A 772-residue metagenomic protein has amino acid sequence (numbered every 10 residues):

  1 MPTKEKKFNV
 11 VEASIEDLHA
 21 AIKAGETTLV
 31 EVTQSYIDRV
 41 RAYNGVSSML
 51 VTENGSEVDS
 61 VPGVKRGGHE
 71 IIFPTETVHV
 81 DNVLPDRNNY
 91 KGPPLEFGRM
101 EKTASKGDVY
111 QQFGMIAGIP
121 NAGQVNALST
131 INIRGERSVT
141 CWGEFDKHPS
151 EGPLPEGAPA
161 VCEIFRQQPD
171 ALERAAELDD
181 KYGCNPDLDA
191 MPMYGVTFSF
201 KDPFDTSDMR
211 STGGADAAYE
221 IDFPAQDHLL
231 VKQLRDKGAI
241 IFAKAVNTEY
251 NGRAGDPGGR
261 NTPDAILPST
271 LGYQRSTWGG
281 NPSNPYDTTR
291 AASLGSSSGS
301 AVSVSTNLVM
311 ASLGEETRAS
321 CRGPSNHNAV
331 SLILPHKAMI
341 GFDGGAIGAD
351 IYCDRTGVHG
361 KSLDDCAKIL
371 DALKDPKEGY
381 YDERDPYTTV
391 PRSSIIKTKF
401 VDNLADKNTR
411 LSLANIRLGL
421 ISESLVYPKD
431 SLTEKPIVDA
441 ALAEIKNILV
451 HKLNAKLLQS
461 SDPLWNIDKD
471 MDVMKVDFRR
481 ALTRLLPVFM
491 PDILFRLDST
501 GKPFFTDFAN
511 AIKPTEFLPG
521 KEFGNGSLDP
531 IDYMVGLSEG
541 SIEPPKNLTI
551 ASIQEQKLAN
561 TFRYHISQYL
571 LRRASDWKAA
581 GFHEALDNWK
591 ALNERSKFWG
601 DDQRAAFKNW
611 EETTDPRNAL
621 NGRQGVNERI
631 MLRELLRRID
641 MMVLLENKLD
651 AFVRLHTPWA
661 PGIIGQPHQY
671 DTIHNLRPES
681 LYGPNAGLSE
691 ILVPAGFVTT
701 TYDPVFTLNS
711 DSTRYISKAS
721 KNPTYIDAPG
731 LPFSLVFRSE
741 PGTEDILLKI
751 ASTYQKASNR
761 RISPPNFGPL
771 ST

Functional and structural regions predicted by a protein language model:
M1-G183, D208, A443, N447-A455 (+3 more regions): An N-terminal boundary/leader segment
E5-K6, A122-V125, I131-G157, M193-A218 (+5 more regions): Short helix-loop capping/hinge segments that flank enzyme active sites or metal/cofactor-binding pockets
E26, T33-Q34, A176, K181 (+3 more regions): Acyltransferase
V30, L172-T197, D365-A367, D402-I421: Immediate post-signal peptide segment of exported/extracytoplasmic ligand-binding proteins
I37, R41, V46-S48, V61 (+7 more regions): Acidic-enriched catalytic cores of C-N bond-cleaving enzymes acting on peptides and small amides
D38, A42, D236, S305-K429 (+10 more regions): Structural helix-boundary/capping segments
G118-A158, A190-D354, R384-Y387, I421-E423 (+2 more regions): Short glycine/serine-rich loop/turn segments
N261, G625, P661-R677, D703-I716: Short, surface-exposed loop/helix-turn segments at secondary-structure junctions that function as lids/hinges flanking
